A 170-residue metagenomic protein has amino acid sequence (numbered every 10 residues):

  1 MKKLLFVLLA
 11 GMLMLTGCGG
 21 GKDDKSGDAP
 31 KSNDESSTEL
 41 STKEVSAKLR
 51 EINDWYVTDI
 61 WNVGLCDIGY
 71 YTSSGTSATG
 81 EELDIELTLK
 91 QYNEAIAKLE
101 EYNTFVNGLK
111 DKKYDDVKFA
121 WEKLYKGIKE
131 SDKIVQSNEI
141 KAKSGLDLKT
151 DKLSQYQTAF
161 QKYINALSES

Functional and structural regions predicted by a protein language model:
M1-L4: Positively charged n-region of N-terminal signal peptides that target proteins for export
M14-G17: C-terminal motif of bacterial Sec signal peptides marking the signal peptidase cleavage site
G19-K22: Bacterial signal peptide processing site
K25-K43: Low-complexity, Pro/Thr/Ser/Glu-rich flexible segments characteristic of extracytoplasmic/periplasmic regions
L40-S170: Alpha-helical segments in soluble extracytoplasmic regions
